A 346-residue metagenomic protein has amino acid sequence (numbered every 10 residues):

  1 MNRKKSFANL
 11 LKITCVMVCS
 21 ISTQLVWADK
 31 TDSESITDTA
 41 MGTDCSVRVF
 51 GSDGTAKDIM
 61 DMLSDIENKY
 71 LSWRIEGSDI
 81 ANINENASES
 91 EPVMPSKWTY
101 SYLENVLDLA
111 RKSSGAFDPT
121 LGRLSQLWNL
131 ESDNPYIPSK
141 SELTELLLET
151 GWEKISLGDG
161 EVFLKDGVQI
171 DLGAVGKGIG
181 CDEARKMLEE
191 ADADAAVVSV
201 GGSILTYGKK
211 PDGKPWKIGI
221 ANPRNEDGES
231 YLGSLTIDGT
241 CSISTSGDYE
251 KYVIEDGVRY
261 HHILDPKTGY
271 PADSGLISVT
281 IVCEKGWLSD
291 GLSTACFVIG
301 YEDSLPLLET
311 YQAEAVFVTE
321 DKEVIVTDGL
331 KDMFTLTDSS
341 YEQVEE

Functional and structural regions predicted by a protein language model:
N2-E346: Mature catalytic core of soluble alpha/beta enzymes
